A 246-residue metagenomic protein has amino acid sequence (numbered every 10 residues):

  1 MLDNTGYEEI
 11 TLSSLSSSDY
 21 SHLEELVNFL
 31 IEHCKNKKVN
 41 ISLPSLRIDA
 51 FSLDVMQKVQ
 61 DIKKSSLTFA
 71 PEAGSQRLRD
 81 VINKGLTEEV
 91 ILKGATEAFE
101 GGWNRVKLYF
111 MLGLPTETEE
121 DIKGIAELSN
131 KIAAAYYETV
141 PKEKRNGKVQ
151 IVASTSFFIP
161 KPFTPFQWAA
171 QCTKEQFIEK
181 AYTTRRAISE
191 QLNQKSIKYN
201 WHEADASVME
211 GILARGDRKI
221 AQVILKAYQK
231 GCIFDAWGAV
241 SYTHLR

Functional and structural regions predicted by a protein language model:
M1-K148: Conserved SAM/AdoMet-binding glycine-rich loop
K38-N40, Q150, Q194-K198: A generic structural signal for alpha->beta connector loops
L108, A153-T155: A structural signal for short, well-ordered beta-strand segments
N130, Y137, V152, Y182-R186: Class I SAM-binding transferase module
N146-Q150, E203-A204: Short Gly/Ser/Thr- and Asp/Glu-enriched loop/turn motifs at secondary-structure junctions
T155-V240: Radical SAM enzyme [4Fe-4S]-AdoMet core and its adjacent flexible, acidic and glycine-rich loops/tails across
T243-H244: Conserved small/polar residues in nucleotide/adenosyl-binding loops
